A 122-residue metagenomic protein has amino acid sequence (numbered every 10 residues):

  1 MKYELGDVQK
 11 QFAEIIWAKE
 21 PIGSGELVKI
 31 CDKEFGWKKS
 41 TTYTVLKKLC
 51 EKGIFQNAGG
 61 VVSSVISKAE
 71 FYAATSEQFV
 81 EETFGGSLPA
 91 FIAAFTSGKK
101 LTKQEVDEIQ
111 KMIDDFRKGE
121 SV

Functional and structural regions predicted by a protein language model:
M1-I15, E70-F71: Short alpha-helical segments that sit at the start of domains
I16-E20: Short helix-to-turn junction characteristic of helix-turn-helix DNA-binding domains, especially the helix
P21-C31: Short acidic, hydrophobic short linear motifs in intrinsically disordered regions
Y43-C50: Basic amphipathic alpha-helical segments that dock to polyanions
C50-G60: A short, conserved structural fragment
G60-E70: Minor-groove-contacting beta-hairpin "wing" of winged helix-turn-helix DNA-binding domains
E77-G119: Amphipathic alpha-helical dimerization/coiled-coil segments that flank or bridge DNA-binding/regulatory modules
